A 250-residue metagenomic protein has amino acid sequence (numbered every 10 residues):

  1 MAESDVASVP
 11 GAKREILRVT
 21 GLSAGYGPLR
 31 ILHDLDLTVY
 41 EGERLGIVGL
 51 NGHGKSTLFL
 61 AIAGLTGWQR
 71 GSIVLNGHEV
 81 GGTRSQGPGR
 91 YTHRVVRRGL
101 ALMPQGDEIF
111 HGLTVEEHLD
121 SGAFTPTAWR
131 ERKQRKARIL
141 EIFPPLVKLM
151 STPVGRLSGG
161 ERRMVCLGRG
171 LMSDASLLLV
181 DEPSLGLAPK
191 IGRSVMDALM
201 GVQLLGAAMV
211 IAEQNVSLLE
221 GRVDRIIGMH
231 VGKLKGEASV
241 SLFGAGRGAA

Functional and structural regions predicted by a protein language model:
V48-L50: The feature captures the beta-strand-to-loop junction immediately N-terminal to the Walker
A63: Helix-to-loop junction immediately C-terminal to a conserved catalytic motif
E79-A101, G106, H111, W129-R132 (+3 more regions): ABC ATPase NBD coupling module
G106, G112-F124: Q-loop/switch helix immediately C-terminal to the Walker
P153-L157: Conserved ABC ATPase signature
G170-L171: ABC ATPase C-loop
E213-Q214: H-loop/switch region of ABC-family ATPase nucleotide-binding domains
